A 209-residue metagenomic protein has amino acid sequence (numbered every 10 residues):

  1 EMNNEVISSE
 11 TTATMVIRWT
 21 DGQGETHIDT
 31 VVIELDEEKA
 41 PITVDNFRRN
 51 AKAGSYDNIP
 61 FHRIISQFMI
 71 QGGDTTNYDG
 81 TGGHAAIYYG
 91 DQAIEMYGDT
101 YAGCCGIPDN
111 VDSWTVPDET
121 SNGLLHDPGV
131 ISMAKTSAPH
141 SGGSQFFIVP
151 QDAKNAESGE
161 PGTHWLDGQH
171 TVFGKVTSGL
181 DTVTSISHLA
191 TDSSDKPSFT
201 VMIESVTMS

Functional and structural regions predicted by a protein language model:
E1-S209: Cyclophilin-like peptidyl-prolyl cis-trans isomerases
